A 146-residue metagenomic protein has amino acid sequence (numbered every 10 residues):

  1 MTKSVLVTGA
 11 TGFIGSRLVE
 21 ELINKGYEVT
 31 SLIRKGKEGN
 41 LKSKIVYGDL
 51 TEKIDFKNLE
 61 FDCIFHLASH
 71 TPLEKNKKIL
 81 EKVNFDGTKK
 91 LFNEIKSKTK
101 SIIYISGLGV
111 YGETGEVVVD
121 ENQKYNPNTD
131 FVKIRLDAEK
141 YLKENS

Functional and structural regions predicted by a protein language model:
K3-K25: N-terminal Rossmann NAD(P)H-binding glycine-rich loop of SDR-like oxidoreductase domains
T8, L32, I64-A68, I102-L108: SDR active-site strand-loop-helix element
R17, E21, E94, Y141: Rossmann-fold NAD(P)-dependent oxidoreductase module
L32-K37, D49-L50: N-terminal Rossmann-fold cofactor-binding loop
L41-D49, S146: Active-site regions of enzymes building and remodeling cell-envelope glycoconjugates
Y47-K90, E94-K96, E113: NAD(P)H-binding glycine-rich loop region in Rossmannoid oxidoreductase-like domains and their noncatalytic homologs
K89-F131: Conserved Rossmann-fold NAD(P)-dependent oxidoreductase catalytic core, especially the SDR/UDP-sugar
N128-S146: Active-site Tyr-X1-5-Lys
